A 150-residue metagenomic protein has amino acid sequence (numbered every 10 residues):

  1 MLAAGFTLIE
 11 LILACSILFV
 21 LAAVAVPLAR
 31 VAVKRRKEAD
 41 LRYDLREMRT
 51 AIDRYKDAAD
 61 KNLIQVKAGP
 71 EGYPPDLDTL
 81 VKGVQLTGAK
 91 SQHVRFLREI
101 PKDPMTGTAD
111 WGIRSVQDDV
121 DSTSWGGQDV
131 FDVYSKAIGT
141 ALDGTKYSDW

Functional and structural regions predicted by a protein language model:
M1-F6: N-terminal leader/signal peptides at the extreme start of proteins
I12-P27: Alpha-helical hydrophobic helix detector
C15-L18, D44-R46, T50: Near-N-terminal "mature-domain entry" segment
V26-K34: N-terminal membrane-insertion alpha helix
K34-L45: Membrane-proximal amphipathic alpha-helices that sit immediately adjacent to an N-terminal transmembrane/signal-anchor
T50-W150: Low-complexity, acidic interaction segments enriched in glycine
